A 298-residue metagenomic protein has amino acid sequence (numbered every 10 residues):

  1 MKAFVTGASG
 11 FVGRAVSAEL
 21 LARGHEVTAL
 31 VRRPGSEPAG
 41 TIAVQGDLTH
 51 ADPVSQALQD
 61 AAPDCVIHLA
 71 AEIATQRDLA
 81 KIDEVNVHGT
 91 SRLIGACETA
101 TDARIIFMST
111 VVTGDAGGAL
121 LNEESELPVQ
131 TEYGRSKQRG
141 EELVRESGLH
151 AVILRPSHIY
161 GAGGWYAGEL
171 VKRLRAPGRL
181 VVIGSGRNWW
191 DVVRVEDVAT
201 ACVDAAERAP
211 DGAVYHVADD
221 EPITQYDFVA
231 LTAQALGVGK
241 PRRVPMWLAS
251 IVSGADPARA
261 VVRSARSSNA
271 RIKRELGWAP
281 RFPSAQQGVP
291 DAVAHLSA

Functional and structural regions predicted by a protein language model:
A3-R23: N-terminal Rossmann NAD(P)H-binding glycine-rich loop of SDR-like oxidoreductase domains
G35-S36, Q45-H88, A96: NAD(P)H-binding glycine-rich loop region in Rossmannoid oxidoreductase-like domains and their noncatalytic homologs
H88-E132: Conserved Rossmann-fold NAD(P)-dependent oxidoreductase catalytic core, especially the SDR/UDP-sugar
P128-V152: Active-site Tyr-X1-5-Lys
S147-W190, V195: NAD(P)-dependent short-chain dehydrogenase/reductase
V195, Y226, A230, V252-A279: Conserved C-terminal active-site "lid" loop/helix of NAD(P)H-dependent oxidoreductases that clamps the redox cofactor
A201-P257, S297-A298: Mid/C-terminal beta-alpha module of Rossmann-like enzyme folds, strongest in SDR-family dehydrogenases/epimerases
P283-A298: Amphipathic terminal alpha-helices
